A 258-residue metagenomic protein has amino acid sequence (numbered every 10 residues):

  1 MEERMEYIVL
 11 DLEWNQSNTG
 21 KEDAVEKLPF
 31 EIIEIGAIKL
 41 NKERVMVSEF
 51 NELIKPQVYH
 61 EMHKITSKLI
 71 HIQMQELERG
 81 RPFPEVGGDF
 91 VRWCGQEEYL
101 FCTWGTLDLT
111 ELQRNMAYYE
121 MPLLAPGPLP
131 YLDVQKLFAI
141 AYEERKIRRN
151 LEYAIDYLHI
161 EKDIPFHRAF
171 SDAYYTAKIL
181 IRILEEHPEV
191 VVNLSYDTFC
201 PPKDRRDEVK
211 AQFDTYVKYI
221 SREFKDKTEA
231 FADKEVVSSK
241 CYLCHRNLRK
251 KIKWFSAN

Functional and structural regions predicted by a protein language model:
E2-Q113: Conserved non-catalytic scaffold segment of RNase H-like nuclease domains
L10, L132, S171: Active-site flanking residues adjacent to catalytic metal/cofactor-binding acidic residues
W14-Q16, K136, Y175: Short, glycine/acidic-enriched loop or turn micro-motifs at the edges of active sites
E61-H63, S67, M74-L77, L137-A173: Active-site-proximal helix-loop-helix substrate-binding element of RNase H-like nuclease domains
L100-L107, E111-M116, N150-D214: Acidic, Mg2+-coordinating catalytic module of metal-dependent nucleases/exonucleases that use a two-metal-ion mechanism
L109-L129: Substrate-recognition/cap helix-loop segment adjacent to the acidic, metal-dependent catalytic center of Asp-based
P128-F138: A short, structured active-site edge motif that brings together acidic residues
R182-N258: Acidic two-metal-ion nuclease catalytic site recognized across multiple nuclease folds, prominently DnaQ/RNase D-T
